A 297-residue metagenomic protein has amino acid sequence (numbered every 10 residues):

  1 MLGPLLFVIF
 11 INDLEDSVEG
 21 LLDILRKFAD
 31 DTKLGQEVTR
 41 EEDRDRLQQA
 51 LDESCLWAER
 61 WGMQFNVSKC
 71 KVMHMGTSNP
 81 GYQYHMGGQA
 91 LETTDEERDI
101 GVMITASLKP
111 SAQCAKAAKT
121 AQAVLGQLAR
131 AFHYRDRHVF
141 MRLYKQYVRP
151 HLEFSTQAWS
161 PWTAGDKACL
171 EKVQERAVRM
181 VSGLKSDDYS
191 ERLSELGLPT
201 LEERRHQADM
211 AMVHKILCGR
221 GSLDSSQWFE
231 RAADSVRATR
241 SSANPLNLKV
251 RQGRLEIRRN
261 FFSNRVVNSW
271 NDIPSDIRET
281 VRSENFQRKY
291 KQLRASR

Functional and structural regions predicted by a protein language model:
M1-L6, G35-R40, T93, T105-S107 (+3 more regions): Short, conserved non-catalytic motifs in the polymerase core
G3, L14, D30-T32, S54 (+11 more regions): Mobile genetic element proteins and their domesticated derivatives, centered on retroelements and DNA transposons
P4-G35: Active-site palm subdomain of RNA-directed nucleic acid polymerases
L25, R44-L47, L51, F65 (+3 more regions): Hydrophobic packing residues in well-ordered alpha-helices of helical domains and bundles
T32-L56, P161: Catalytic palm subdomain of template-directed nucleic-acid polymerases, centered on the conserved carboxylate motif
M63-E97: Short, conserved micro-motifs composed of acidic
Q89-Q157: Basic, alpha-helical interaction scaffolds
A164-R297: Short linear motifs embedded in intrinsically disordered, charge-biased segments
